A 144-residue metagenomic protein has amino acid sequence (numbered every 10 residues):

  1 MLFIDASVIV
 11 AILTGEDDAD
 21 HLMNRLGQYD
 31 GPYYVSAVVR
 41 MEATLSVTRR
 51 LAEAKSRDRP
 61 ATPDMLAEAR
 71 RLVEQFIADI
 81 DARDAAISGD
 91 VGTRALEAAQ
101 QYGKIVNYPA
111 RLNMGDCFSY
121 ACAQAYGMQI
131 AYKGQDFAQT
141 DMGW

Functional and structural regions predicted by a protein language model:
M1, Y120-W144: Acidic, PIN/NYN-like endoribonuclease modules and their adjacent C-terminal/linker elements
M1-D20, V35: Metal-dependent nucleic-acid phosphoesterase active-site entry motif
L2-I4, L13, A98-Y102, F137-A138: Broad hydrophobic/π-residue packing in well-ordered secondary structure
I9-V10, R40, F137-A138: A generic structural signal for short hydrophobic patches within well-formed alpha-helices
E16-D18, R50-K55, A125-A131: Short helix-capping/linker segments at secondary-structure and domain boundaries
M23-Y34, V38-R111, C117, A121 (+1 more regions): PIN-domain endoribonuclease scaffold, especially VapC-family toxins
N113-M114, K133: Replace "multi-pass membrane enzymes" with "multi-pass membrane proteins
